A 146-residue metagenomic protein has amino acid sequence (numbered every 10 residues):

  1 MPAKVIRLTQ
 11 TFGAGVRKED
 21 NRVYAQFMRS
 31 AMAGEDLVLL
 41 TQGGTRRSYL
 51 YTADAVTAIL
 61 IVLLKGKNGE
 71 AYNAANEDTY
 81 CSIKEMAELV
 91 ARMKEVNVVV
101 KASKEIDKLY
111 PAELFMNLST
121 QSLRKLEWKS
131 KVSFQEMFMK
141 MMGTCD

Functional and structural regions predicted by a protein language model:
M1-A14: Conserved beta-loop-beta element that borders a ligand/cofactor-binding pocket
A14-V16, S122: Short beta-loop-alpha junction of Rossmann-like oxidoreductase domains
V16-R17, Q42: Conserved catalytic-core motifs of eukaryotic protein kinase domains, centered on the activation segment
D20, Y24-A25: Amphipathic alpha-helical segments in well-structured domains
M28: Short alpha-helical segment that forms part of, or immediately flanks, the ligand-binding pocket in carbohydrate-active
A31, E35-D36, L40-D146: C-terminal substrate-binding subdomain of Rossmann-fold SDR/epimerase-dehydratase oxidoreductases
